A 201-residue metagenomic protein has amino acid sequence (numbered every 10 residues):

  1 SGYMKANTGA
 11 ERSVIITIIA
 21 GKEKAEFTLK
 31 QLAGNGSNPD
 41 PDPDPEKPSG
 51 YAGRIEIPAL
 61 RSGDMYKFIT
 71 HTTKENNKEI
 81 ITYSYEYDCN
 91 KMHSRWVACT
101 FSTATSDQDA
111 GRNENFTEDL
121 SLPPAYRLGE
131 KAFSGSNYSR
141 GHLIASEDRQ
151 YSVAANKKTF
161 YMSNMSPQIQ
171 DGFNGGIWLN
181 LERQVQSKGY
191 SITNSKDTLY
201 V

Functional and structural regions predicted by a protein language model:
S1-Y3: Surface-exposed binding patches on compact interaction domains or structured appendages
A6-N7: Beta-strand repeat architectures
A10-V201: Domain-level detector for secreted/extracellular nuclease and nuclease-toxin modules, and for the ENPP-like C-terminal
